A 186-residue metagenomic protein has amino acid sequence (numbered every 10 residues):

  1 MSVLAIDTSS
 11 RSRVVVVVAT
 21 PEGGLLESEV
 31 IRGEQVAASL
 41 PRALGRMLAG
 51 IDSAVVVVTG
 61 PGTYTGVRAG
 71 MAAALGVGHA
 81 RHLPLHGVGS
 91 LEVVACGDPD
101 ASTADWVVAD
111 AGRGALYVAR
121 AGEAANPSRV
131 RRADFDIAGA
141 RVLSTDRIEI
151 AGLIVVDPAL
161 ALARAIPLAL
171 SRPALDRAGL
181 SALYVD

Functional and structural regions predicted by a protein language model:
M1-L25, R32-S39, H86-D186: Oxyanion-binding and handling regions
S10, I31, R46, T59-P61: Short glycine-rich, polar/acidic loop-and-turn segments at beta strand-coil junctions
A38, R42-G45, M71-L75: N-terminal, well-ordered alpha-helical segments
A43-A54, A138: Phosphate/pyrophosphate-binding loops at sites that engage ATP/ADP/AMP, CoA/4′-phosphopantetheine, polyphosphate
R46, L75, H79, G97-D100: Short, well-ordered alpha-helices that flank and scaffold nucleotide-derived cofactor binding pockets
A54-V55, V93: Alpha-helical transmembrane segments of multi-pass membrane proteins
V56-L85: DPxDG-like acidic metal-binding loop motif
